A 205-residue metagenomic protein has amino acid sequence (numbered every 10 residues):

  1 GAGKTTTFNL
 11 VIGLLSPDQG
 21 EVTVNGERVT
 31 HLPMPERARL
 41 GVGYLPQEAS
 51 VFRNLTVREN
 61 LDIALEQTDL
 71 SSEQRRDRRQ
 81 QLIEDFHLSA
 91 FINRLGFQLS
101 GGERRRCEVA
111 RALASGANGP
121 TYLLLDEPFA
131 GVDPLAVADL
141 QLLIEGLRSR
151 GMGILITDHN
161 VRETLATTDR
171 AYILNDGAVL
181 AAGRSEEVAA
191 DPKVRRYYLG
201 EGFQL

Functional and structural regions predicted by a protein language model:
I12: Helix-to-loop junction immediately C-terminal to a conserved catalytic motif
E21-T23, E27, A178: ATP-binding/catalytic-site motifs of ATP-hydrolyzing domains
R28-E48, S72-R76, I92-N93, S149 (+1 more regions): ABC ATPase NBD coupling module
L32-M34, E59-Q74, D85, E201-G202: ABC-type ATPase nucleotide-binding domains, specifically the catalytic core motifs of the NBD
E73-F91, E145: Conserved ABC ATPase "signature" region
L95-E103: Conserved ABC ATPase signature
L123-E127: Catalytic Walker B motif of ABC-type/P-loop ATPase nucleotide-binding domains
V137-R150: Helical segment within the ABC ATPase nucleotide-binding domain
